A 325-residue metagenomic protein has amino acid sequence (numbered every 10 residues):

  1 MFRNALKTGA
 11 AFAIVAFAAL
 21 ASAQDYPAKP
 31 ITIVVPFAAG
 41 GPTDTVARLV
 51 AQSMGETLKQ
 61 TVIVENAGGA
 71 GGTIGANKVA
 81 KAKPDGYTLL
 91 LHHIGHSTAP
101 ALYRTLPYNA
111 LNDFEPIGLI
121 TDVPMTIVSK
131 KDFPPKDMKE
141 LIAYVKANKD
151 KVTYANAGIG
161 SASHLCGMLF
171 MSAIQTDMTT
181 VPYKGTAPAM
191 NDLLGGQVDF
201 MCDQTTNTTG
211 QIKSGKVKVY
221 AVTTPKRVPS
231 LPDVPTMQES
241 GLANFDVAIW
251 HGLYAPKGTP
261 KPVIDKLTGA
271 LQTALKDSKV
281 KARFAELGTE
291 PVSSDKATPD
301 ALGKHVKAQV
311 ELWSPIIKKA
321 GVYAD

Functional and structural regions predicted by a protein language model:
M1-A10: Bacterial N-terminal signal peptides that target proteins for export
A16-S22: N-terminal signal peptide c-region/cleavage motif recognized by signal peptidases
A23-N112, K151, I159, Q175-Q204 (+3 more regions): N-terminal (or domain-start) structured segment
A28-P30, E239, K261-D325: An extracytoplasmic/periplasmic, membrane-proximal ligand-sensing/linker region
K81-Y87, A101-P188, M237, W250-R283: Hinge/capping helix and adjacent helix->loop/strand transition within the periplasmic-binding protein
N109-L119, A155, D177-V181, D199-F200 (+2 more regions): Short beta-strand->loop
